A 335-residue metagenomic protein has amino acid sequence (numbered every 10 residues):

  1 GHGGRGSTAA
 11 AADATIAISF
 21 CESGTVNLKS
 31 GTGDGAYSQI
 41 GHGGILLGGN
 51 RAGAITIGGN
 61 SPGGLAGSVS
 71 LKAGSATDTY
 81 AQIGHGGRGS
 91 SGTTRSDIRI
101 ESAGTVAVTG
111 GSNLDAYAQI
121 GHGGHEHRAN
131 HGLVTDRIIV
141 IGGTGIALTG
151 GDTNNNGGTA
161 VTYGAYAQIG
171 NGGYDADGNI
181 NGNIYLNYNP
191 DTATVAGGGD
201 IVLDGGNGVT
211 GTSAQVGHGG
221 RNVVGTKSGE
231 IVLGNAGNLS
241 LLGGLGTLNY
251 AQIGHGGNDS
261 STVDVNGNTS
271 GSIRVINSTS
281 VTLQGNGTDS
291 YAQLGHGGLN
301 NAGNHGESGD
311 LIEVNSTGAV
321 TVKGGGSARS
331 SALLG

Functional and structural regions predicted by a protein language model:
G1-A36, I40, G44-T79, G87-S112 (+6 more regions): Surface-exposed loop/turn motifs in large extracellular/passenger domains
S331-G335: Short, intrinsically disordered, charge-balanced linker/junction segments flanking boundaries in proteins
